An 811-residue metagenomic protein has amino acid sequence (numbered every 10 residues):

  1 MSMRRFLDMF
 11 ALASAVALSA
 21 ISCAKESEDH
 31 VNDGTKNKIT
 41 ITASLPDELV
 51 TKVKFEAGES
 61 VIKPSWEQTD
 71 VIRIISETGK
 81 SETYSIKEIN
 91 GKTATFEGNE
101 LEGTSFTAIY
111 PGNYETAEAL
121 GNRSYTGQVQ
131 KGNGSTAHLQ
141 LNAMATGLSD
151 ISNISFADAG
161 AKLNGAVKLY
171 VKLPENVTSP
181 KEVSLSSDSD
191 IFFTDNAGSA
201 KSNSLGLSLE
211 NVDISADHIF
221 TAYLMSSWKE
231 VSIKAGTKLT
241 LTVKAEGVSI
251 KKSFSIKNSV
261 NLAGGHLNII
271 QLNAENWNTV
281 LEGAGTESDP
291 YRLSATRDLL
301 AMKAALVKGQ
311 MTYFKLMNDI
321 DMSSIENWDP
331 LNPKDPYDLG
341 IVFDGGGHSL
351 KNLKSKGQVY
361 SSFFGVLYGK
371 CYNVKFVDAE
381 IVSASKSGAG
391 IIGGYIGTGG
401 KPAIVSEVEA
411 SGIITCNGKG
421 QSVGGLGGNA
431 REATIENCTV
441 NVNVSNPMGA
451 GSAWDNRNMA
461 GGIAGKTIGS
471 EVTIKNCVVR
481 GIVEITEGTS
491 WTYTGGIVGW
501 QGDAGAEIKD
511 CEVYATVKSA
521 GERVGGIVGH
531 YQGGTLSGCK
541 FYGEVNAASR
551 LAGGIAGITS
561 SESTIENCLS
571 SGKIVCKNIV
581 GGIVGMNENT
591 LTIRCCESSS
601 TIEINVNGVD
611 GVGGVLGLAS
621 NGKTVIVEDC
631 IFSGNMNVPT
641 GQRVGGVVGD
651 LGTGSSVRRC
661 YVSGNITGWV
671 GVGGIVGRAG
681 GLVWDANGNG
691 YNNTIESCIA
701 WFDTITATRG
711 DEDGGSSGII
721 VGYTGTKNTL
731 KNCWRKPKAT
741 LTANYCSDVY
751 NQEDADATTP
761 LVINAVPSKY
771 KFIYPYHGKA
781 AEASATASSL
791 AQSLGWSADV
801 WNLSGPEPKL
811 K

Functional and structural regions predicted by a protein language model:
M1-F10: Bacterial N-terminal signal peptides that target proteins for export
A20-S22: C-terminal motif of bacterial Sec signal peptides marking the signal peptidase cleavage site
A24-S27: Bacterial signal peptide processing site
H30-N176, A216-W228, A245, N261-L272: Short, low-hydrophobicity acidic/polar segments
K80-G91, F193-S215, F254-S259: Solvent-exposed serine/threonine-rich low-complexity stretches and specific carbohydrate-binding patches
E102-F106, K234-L239: Exposed beta-strand face motif in extracellular beta-rich ectodomains
V183-D190: Short acidic, flexible loop segments centered on an aromatic residue
N276-K811: Surface-exposed repetitive/solenoidal architectures
